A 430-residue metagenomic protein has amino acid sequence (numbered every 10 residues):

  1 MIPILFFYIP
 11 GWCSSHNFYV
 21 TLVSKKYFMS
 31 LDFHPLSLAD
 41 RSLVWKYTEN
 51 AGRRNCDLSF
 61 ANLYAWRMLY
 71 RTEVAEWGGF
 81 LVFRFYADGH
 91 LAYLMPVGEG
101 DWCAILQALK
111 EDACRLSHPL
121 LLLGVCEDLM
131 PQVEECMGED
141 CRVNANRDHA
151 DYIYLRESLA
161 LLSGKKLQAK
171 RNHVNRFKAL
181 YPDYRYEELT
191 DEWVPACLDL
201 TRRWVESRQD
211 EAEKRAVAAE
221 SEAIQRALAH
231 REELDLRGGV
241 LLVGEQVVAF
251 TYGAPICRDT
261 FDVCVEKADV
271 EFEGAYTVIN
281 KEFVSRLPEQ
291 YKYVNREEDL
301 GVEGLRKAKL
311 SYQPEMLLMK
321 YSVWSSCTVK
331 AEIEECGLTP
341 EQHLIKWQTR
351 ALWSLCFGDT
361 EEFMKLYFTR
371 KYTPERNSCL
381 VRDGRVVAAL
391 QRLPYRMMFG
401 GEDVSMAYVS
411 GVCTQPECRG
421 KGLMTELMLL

Functional and structural regions predicted by a protein language model:
M1-P10, V20-T21: Hydrophobic alpha-helical signal peptides and transmembrane signal-/tail-anchor segments that drive secretory-pathway
Y8, F18, K25, W45-N55 (+3 more regions): Secondary-structure boundary/capping micro-motif
P10, H16-N17, Y27, G98-T190 (+3 more regions): Acyl-donor-binding surface of acyltransferase catalytic domains
S24-C56, L161-A223, C327-P394, G401-Y408: Short amphipathic alpha-helix that is part of the acyltransferase structural core
D57-L129, L242-F272, W347-K421, T425-E426: Conserved donor-binding loop and adjoining core beta-sheet/short helix segment in diverse acyl/aminoacyl transferases
N144-Y152, E315-T328, M397: Conserved catalytic-core motifs of GNAT/GCN5-like acyltransferases
E222-G239, V243-M319: Accessory, usually C-terminal, subdomains that scaffold auxiliary metal cofactors
K281, T425, L429: Residues forming the Rossmann-fold NAD(P)(H) cofactor-binding site
